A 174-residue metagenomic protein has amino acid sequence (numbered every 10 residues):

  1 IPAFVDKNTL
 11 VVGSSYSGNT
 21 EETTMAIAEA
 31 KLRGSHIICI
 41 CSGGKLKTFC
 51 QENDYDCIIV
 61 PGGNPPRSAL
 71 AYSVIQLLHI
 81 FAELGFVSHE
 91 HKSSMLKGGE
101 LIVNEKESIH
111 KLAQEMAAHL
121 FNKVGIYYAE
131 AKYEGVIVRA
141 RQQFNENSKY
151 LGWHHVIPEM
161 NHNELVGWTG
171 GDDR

Functional and structural regions predicted by a protein language model:
I1-V103, E107, A118: Glycine-rich phosphate-binding loops that contact phosphosugars or nucleotide phosphates
A82-R174: Active-site phosphate/pyrophosphate-binding segments
